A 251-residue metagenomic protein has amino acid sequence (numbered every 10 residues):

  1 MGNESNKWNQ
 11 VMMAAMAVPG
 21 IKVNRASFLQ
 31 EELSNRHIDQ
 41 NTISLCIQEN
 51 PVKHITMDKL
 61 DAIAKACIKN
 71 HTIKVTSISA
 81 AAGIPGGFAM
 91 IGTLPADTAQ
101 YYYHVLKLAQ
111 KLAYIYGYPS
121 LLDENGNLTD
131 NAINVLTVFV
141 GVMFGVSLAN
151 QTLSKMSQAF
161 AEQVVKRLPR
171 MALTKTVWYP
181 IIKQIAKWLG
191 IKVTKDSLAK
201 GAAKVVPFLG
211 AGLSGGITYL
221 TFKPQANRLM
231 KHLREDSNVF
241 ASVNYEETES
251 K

Functional and structural regions predicted by a protein language model:
M1-A81, Y103-K251: Terminal, membrane-proximal amphipathic helices and intrinsically disordered targeting/regulatory segments
A81-D97: Hydrophobic/aromatic-rich structural module bridging two neighboring secondary-structure elements via a short loop
G92-L108: Hydrophobic alpha-helical membrane-embedded segments
